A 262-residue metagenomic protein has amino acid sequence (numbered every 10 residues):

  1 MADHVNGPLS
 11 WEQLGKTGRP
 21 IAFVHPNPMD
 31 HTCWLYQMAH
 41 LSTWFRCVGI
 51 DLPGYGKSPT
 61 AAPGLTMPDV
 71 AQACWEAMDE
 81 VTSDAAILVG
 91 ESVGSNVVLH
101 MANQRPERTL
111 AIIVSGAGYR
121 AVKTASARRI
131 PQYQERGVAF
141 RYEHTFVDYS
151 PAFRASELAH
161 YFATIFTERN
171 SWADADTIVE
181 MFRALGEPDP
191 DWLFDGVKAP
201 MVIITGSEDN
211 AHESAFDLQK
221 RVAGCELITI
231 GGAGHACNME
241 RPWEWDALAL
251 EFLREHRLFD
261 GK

Functional and structural regions predicted by a protein language model:
G7, A39, V48-V89, A247-L250: Active-site loop/oxyanion-hole signature of alpha/beta-hydrolase fold enzymes
G7-P59: Conserved HGGG/HGGXW glycine-rich cap/lid loop of the alpha/beta-hydrolase fold
C33-L35, S58-G64, K123-S126, S214-A215: Conserved catalytic-core motifs of eukaryotic protein kinase domains, centered on the activation segment
A39, P200-A233, M239: Conserved loop-alpha-helix segment in the C-terminal half of the alpha/beta-hydrolase fold that carries the catalytic
G90-G94, V98: Gly/Ala-rich beta-loop-alpha elbow adjacent to hydrolase catalytic centers
L99-Q104, T109-F140: Flexible "cap/lid" loop of the alpha/beta hydrolase fold
K123-A125, F140-G196: Conserved alpha/beta-hydrolase catalytic His-Asp/Glu region
C225-K262: Catalytic active-site module of serine/aspartate enzymes centered on a nucleophile-bearing elbow/loop
